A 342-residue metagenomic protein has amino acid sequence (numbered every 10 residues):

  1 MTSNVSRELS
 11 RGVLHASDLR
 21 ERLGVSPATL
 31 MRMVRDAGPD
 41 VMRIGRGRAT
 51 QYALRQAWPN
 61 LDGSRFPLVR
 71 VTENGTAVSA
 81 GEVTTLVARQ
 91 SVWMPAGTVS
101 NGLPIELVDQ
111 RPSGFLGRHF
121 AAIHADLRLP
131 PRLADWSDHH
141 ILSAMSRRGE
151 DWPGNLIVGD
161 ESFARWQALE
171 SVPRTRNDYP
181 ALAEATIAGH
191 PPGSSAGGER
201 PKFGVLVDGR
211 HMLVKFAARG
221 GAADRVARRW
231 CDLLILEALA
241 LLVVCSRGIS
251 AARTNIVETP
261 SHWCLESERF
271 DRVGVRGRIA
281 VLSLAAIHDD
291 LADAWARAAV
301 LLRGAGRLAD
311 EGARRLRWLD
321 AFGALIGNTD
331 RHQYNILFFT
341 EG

Functional and structural regions predicted by a protein language model:
M1-G342: Phosphate/dinucleotide-binding and metal-coordinating scaffold of catalytic cores in nucleotide-dependent enzymes
